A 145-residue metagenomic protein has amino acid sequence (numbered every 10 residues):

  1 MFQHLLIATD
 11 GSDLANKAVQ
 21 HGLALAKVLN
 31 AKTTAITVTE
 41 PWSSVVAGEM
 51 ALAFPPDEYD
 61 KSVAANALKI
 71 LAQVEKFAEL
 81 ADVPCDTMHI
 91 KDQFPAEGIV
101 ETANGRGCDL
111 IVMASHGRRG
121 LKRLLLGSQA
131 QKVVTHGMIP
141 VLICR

Functional and structural regions predicted by a protein language model:
Q3-A53, F77-D86: Small/aliphatic-rich secondary-structure junction motif
A18, V45-G48, E97-V100, R123-L125: Short, well-ordered secondary-structure micro-motifs
G22, V74, I99, V133: Aromatic/hydrophobic pocket-lining residues that form π-stacking "cages" and hydrophobic walls in ligand
M50-F54, A103-R106, Q129-A130: Short, hinge-like loop/turn segments at secondary-structure boundaries
F54-K69: A short acidic, glycine-rich active-site loop that binds or catalyzes chemistry on phosphate/adenosine moieties
K76-I111: Structural beta-alpha unit
L110-T135: Glycine-rich, Arg-bearing micro-motifs that act as flexible, cationic patches
V141-R145: Short hydrophobic/aromatic patches at helix-to-coil boundaries
